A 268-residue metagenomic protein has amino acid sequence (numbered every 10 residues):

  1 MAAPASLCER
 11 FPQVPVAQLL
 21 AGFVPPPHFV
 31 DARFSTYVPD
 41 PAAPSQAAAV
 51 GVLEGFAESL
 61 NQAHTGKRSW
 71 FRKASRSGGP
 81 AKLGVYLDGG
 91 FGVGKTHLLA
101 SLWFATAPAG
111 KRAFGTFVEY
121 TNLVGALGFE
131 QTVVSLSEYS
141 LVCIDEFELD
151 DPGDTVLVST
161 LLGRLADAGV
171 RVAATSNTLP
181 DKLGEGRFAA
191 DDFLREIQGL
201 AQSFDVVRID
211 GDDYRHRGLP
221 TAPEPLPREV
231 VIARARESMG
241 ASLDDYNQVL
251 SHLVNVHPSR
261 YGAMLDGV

Functional and structural regions predicted by a protein language model:
M1-S75, P80, Q202, R208: A short, basic N-terminal segment
K82-Y86, L141: Residue-level preference for the first positions of well-ordered beta-strands
L87-D88, S101, A109, F114 (+7 more regions): C-terminal regulatory/interaction module of P-loop NTP-utilizing enzymes
G92: Walker A (P-loop) phosphate-binding loop of P-loop NTPases
K95: Conserved lysine of the Walker
A107-L141, P152-T155: Short glycine-rich substrate-engagement loop in P-loop NTPases that contacts/grips substrate
E146-F147, T178: Walker B catalytic acidic pair
S159-R171: Conserved catalytic/switch belt of AAA+ P-loop NTPases
